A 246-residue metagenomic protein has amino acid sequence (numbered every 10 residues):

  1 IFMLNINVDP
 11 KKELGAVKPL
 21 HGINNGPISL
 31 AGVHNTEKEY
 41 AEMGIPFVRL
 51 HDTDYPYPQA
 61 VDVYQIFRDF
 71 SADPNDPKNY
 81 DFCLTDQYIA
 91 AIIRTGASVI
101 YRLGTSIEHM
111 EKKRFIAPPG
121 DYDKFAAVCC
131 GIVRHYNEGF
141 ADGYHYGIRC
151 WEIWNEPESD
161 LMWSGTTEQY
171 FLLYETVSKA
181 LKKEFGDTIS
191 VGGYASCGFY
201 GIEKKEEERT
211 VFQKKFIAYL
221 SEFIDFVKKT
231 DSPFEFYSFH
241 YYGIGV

Functional and structural regions predicted by a protein language model:
I1-C150, S164, E168-G198, S232-P233: Non-catalytic accessory regions flanking glycosidase/transglycosidase catalytic cores in CAZymes
T95, Y101, C129, G147-N155 (+3 more regions): Aromatic- and acid-rich polysaccharide-binding/catalytic face of secreted or lumenal carbohydrate-active enzymes
P157-D160: Aromatic- and kink-enriched transmembrane "portal" helix at the membrane-lumen/periplasm boundary that abuts
